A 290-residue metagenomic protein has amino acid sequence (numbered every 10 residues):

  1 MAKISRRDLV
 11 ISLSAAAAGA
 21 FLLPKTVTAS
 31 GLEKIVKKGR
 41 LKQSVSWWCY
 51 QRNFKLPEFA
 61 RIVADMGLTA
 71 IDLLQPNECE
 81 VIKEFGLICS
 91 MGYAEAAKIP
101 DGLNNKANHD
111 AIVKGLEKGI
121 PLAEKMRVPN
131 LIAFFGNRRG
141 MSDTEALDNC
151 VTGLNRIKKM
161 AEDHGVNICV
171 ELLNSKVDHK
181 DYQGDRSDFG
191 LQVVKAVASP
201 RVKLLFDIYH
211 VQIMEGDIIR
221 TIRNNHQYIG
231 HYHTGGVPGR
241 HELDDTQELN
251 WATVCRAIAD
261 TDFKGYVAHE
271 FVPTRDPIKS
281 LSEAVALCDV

Functional and structural regions predicted by a protein language model:
A2-A64, R127-P129, G184-F206, H210-V290: Histidine-acidic metal/acid-base catalytic patches
D8, L13-L22, I35, D101-K203 (+1 more regions): Active-site acidic/histidine proton-transfer and metal-coordination neighborhood in alpha/beta enzyme cores
S44-F54, P100-A111: Active-site mouth loops of central-metabolism enzymes
C49-Q51, Q75-N77, E95-A97, N137-R139 (+4 more regions): Active-site-proximal loop/turn and secondary-structure-junction residues that shape catalytic pockets, frequently
F59-E78: Catalytic domains of carbohydrate-active enzymes, especially glycoside hydrolases
Q75-F85, I99-P100: Glycine-rich, proline-tolerant flexible connector loops at the mouths of alpha/beta enzymes
